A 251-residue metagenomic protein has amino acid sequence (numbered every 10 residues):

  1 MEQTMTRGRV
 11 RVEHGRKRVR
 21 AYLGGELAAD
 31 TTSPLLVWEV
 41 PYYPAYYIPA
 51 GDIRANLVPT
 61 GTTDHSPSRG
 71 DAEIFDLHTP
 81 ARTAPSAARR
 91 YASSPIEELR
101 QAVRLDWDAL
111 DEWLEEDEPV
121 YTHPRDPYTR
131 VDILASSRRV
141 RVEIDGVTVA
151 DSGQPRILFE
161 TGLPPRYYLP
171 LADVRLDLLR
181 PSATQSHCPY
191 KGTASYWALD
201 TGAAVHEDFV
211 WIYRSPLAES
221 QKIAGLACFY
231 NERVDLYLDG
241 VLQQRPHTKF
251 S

Functional and structural regions predicted by a protein language model:
M1-S251: Terminal leader/tail segments of proteins
